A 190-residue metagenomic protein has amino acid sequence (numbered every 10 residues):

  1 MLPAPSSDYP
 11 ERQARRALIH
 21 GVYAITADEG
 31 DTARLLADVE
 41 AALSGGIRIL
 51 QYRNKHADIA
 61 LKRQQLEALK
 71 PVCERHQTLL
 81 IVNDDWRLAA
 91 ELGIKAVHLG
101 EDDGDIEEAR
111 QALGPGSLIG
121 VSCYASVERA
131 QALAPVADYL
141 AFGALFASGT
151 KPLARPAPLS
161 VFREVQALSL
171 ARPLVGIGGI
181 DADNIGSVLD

Functional and structural regions predicted by a protein language model:
M1-I106, Q111-Y139, A154-S160, E164-L174 (+1 more regions): Conserved N-terminal beta1-alpha1 strand-loop-helix module at the mouth
F146-S148: A short, flexible beta-alpha/helix-coil linker loop
